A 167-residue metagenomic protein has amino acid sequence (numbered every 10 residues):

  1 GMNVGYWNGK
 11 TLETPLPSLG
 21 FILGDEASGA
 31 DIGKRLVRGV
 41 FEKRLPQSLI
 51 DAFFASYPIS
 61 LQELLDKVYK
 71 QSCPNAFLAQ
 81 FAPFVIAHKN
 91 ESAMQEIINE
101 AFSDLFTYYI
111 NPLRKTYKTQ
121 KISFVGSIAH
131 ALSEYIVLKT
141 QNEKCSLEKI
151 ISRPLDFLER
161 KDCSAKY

Functional and structural regions predicted by a protein language model:
G1, S18-L19, S127: Fold-independent oxyanion-binding glycine-rich loops and adjacent beta-strand/coil segments at enzyme active sites
G1-N8: Short beta-strand scaffold segments in enzyme catalytic cores
N8-G9, I59: Intrinsically disordered, low-complexity regions enriched in small/polar residues
L12-Y57: Glycine-rich phosphate-binding loop plus the immediately following alpha-helix
R38-Y167: ATP-binding/phosphotransfer module of carbohydrate and carboxylate kinases, centering on a glycine-rich
